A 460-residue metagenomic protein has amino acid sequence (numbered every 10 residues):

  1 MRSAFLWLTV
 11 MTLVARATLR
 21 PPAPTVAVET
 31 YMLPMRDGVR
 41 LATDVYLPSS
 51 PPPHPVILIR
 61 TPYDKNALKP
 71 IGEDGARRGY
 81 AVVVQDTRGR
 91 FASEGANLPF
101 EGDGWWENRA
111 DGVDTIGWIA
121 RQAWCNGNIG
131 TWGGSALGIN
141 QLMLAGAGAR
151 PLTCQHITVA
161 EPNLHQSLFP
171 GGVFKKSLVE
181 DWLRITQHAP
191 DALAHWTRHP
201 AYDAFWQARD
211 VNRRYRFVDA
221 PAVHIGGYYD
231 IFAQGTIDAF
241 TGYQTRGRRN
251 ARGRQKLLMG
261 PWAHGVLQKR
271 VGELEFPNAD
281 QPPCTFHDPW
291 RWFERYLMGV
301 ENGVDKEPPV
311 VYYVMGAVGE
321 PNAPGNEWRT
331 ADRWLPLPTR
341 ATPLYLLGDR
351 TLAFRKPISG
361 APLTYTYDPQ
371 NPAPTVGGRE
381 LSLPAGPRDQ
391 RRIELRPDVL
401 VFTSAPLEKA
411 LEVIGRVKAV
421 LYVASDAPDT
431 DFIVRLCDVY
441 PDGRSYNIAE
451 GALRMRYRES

Functional and structural regions predicted by a protein language model:
T18-P51, T403-K409, Y422: N-terminal cap/lid segment of alpha/beta-hydrolase-fold proteins
P48-A120, P162, Q268-F276, R396 (+4 more regions): Cap/lid segment of the alpha/beta-hydrolase catalytic domain
I59, G117-R184, T197-R198: Primarily recognizes the serine-hydrolase "nucleophile elbow" in alpha/beta-hydrolase and SGNH/GDSL folds
V84, Q141, C154, P162 (+2 more regions): Catalytic cores of eukaryotic secretory-pathway lumenal/extracellular enzymes that build and remodel glycoconjugates
C154-P190, L346, K356-S359, T366-G378: Core domains of carbohydrate- and sulfate-ester-processing enzymes
L178-R213, A220: Mobile cap/lid helix-loop segments that gate and shape the active-site cleft of serine hydrolases
A201-L257, V413: Serine-hydrolase catalytic core
L274-S460: C-terminal, loop-rich substrate-recognition/catalytic regions characterized by aromatic stacking residues
